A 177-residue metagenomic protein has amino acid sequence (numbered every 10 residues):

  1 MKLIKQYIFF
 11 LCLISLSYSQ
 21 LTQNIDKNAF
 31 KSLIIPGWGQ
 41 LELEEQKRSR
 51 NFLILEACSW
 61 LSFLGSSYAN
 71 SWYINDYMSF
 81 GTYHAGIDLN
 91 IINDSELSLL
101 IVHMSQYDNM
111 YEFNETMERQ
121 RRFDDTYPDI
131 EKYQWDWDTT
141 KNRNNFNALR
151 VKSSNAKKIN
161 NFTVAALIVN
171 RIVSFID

Functional and structural regions predicted by a protein language model:
L3-L16: Sec-dependent N-terminal signal peptides
L16-S17, L33: A generic alpha-helix surface/boundary motif
S17, V151, A166: A broad, low-specificity signal marking well-ordered, structured residues that form hydrophobic/aromatic
I25-S71, T82-A85, L89, H103-Y107 (+2 more regions): Hydrophobic alpha-helical membrane-anchor/signal-helix detector
Y73-S79: Functional transmembrane-helix hotspots
G86-N147: Flexible glycine-rich, low-complexity coil/linker segments exposed to the extracellular/periplasmic environment
K141-N161: Mature, soluble, non-transmembrane domains
